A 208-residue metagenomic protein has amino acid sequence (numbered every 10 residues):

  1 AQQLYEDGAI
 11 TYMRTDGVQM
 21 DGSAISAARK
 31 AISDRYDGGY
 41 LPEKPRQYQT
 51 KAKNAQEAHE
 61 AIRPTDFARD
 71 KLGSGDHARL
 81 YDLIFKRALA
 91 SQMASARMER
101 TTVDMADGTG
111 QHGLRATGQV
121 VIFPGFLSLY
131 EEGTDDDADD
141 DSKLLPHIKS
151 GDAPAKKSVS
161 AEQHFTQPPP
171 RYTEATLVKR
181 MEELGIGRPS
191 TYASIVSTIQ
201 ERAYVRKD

Functional and structural regions predicted by a protein language model:
A1-D208: Core catalytic DNA strand-manipulation module of type IA topoisomerases
